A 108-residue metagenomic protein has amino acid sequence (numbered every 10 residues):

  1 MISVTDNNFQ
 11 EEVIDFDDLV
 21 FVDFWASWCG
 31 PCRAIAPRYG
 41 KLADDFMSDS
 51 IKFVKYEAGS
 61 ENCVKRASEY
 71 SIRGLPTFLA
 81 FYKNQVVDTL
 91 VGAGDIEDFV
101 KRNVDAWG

Functional and structural regions predicted by a protein language model:
I2-L19, V64: A short beta-strand-turn-helix
S3-T5, F24, I35-V64: Thiol-based oxidoreductase modules, predominantly thioredoxin-like and allied folds used for disulfide exchange
E12, R66, F99-N103: CheY-like receiver
D17, F24-W28, G74: Short pre-active-site segment immediately N-terminal to redox-active cysteine/selenocysteine motifs in thiol-based
F21-V22, Y39, F53, F78-A80 (+1 more regions): Structural signal for hydrophobic/aromatic residues that build the beta-strand cores of folded beta-sheet domains
C29-C32, F78: The canonical Cys-X-X-Cys-His
G74-G108: Non-catalytic, surface beta->alpha helical segment in thiol-disulfide oxidoreductase systems
